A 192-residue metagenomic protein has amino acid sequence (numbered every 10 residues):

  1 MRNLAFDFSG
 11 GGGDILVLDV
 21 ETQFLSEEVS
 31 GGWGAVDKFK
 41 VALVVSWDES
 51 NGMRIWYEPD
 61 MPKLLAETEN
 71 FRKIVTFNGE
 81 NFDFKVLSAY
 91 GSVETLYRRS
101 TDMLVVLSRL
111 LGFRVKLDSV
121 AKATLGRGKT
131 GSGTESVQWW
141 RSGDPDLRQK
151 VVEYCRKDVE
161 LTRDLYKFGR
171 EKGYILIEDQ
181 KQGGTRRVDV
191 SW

Functional and structural regions predicted by a protein language model:
R2-E69, K73: Conserved RNase H-like, two-metal-ion catalytic cores of nucleic-acid enzymes
D19, A121, D158, T162: A residue-level signal for conserved active-site and pocket-lining positions in enzyme catalytic cores
L43, V86, V105, L161-T162: Hydrophobic side chains within alpha-helical segments
D48-S119: Conserved DEDDh/DEDDy metal-dependent 3′-5′ exonuclease domain
R114-G131: A polyampholytic, Gly/Pro-enriched intrinsically disordered region
R127-R187: Acidic, Mg2+-coordinating catalytic module of metal-dependent nucleases/exonucleases that use a two-metal-ion mechanism
V188-W192: Nucleic-acid enzyme cleavage-core boundary/entry regions
